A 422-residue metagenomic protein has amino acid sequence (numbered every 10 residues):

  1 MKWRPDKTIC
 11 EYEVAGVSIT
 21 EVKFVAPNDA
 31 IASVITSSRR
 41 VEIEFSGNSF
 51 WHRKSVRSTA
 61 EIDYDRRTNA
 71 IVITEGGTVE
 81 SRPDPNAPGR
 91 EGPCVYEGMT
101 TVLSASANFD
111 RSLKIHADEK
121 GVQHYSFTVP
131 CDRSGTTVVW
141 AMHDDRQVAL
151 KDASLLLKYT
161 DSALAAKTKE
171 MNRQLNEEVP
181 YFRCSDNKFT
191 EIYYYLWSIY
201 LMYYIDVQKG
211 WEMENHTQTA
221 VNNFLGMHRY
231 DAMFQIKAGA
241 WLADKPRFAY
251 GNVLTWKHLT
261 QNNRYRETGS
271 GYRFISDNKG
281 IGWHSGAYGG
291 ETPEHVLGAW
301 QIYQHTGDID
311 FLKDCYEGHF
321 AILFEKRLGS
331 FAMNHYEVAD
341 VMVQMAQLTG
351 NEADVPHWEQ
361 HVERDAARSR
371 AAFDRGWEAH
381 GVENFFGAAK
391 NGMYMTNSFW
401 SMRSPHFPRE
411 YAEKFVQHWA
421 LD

Functional and structural regions predicted by a protein language model:
K2-N223, I309-F311, I322-F324, Q344-L348 (+1 more regions): Acidic/polar, glycine-enriched structural segments that form the non-catalytic walls/loops of the carbohydrate-binding
T20-V22, E42-S46, Y250-L254, K313-E317 (+2 more regions): Beta-strand segments within the central parallel beta-sheet cores of soluble alpha/beta enzyme folds
V25, S46-W51, L254-T255, L259 (+1 more regions): Short, solvent-exposed aromatic-acidic interface loops
D132-L157, A220-V221, T268-E294, E317 (+2 more regions): The feature captures the catalytic groove of carbohydrate-active enzymes
A165-Y316, G376, H380-W419: Substrate-binding groove/exosite segments of carbohydrate-active enzymes
Y203, T255-L259, I302, H319 (+4 more regions): Alpha-helical solenoid scaffolds that mediate protein-protein interactions, centered on TPR/SEL1-like repeats but also
T260, T306, L323, R327 (+4 more regions): Alpha-helical junction/boundary sensor with strong preference for TPR arrays
T349-F386, E410-D422: Non-catalytic carbohydrate-binding regions of carbohydrate-active enzymes
